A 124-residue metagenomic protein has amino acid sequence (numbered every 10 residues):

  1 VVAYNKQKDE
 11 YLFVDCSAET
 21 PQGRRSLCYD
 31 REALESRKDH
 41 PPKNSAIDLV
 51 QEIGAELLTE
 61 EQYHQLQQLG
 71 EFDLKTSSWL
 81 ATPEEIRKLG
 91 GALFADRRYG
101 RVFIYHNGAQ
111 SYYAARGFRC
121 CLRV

Functional and structural regions predicted by a protein language model:
V2-E56, Q62-V124: A binding-site-centric feature that preferentially detects glycan-recognition modules on secreted/surface proteins
